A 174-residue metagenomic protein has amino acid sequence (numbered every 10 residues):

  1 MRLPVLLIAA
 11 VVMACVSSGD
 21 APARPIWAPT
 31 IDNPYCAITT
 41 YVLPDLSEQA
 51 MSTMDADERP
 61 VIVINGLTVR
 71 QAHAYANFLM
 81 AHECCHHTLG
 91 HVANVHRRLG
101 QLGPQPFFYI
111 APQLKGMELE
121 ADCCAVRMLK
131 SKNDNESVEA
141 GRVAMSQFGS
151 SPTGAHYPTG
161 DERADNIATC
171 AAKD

Functional and structural regions predicted by a protein language model:
M1-V5: Positively charged n-region of N-terminal signal peptides that target proteins for export
L6-A14: Bacterial N-terminal signal peptides
M13-A23: Bacterial Sec-dependent signal peptides at the C-terminal "C-region" and cleavage site
P22-D174: A Zn2+-metalloprotease active-site environment signal
